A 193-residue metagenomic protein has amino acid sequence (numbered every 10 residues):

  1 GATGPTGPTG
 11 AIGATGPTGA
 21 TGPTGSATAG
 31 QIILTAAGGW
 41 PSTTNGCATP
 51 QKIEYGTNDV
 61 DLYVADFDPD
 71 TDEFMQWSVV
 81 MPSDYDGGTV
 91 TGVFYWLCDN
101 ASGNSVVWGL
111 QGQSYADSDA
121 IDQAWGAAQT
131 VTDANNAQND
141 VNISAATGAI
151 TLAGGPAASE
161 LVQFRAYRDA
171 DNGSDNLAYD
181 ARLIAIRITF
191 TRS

Functional and structural regions predicted by a protein language model:
G1-T28: Collagen/collagen-like triple-helix recognition
P23-P69: N-terminal leader/pro-regions and domain N-caps
D68-D84: Short beta-strands within extracellular/lumenal beta-sheet-rich domains
G88-C98: A short beta-strand element within beta-rich, extracytoplasmic domains of secreted/secretory-pathway proteins
S102-L110, Y179-L183: Short coil-to-beta strand junction motifs in C2/discoidin
D119-G155: Extracellular carbohydrate recognition and processing domains and analogous Trp-centered ligand-binding platforms
G155-D171: Noncatalytic modules at the cell exterior or secretory-pathway interfaces, chiefly beta-strand-rich lectin/adhesion
Y167-S193: Proprotein-processing/basic-patch segments
